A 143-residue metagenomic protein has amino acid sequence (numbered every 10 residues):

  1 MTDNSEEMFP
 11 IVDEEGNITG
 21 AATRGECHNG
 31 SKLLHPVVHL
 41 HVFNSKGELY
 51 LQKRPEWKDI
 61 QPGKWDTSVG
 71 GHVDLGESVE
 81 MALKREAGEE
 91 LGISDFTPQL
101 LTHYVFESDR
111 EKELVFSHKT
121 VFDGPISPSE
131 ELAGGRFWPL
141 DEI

Functional and structural regions predicted by a protein language model:
M1, K32, W57, I126-P128: Short secondary-structure boundary/capping segments
T2-H39, F43-S45: Acidic, metal-coordinating catalytic segment for phosphate/diphosphate chemistry, firing primarily on the Nudix
E15, N44-G47, P55, V121-P125 (+1 more regions): Short loop segments at secondary-structure junctions
E26, W57-D59, G134: Short, surface-exposed beta-strand-loop junctions and turns on beta-sheet-rich folds
G30-K32, I60-W65, W138-L140: A short, polar/proline- and glycine-enriched secondary-structure boundary/capping micro-motif
V37-V69: A glycine-rich, hydrophobic loop/mini-helix early in the fold
G71-I143: Unchanged
